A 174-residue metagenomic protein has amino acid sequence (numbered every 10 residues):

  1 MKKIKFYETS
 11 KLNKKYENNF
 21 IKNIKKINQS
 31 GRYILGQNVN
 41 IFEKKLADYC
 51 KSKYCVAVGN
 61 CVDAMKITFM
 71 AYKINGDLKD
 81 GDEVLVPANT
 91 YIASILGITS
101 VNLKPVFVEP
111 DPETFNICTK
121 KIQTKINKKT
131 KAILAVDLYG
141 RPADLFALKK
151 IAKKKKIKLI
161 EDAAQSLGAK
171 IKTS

Functional and structural regions predicted by a protein language model:
M1-R32, Q37: N-terminal "arm"/small-domain region of PLP-dependent enzymes with the aminotransferase-like
E8, I24, L46, A64 (+6 more regions): Generic structural signal for small/hydrophobic residues in well-ordered secondary structure, especially within
E8, Y54-A57, T99, V108 (+4 more regions): Structured catalytic cores of enzymes that bind and process phosphorylated ligands/cofactors
S10, K22, V39-K45, Y49-C55 (+3 more regions): PLP-dependent aminotransferase class I/II
R32, G36-E83, G97-V101, F107: Phosphate-binding glycine-rich loop
N89-I95: Conserved coil-to-alpha-helix start sites within the AMP-binding
K104-T114: Short beta-strand->loop structural element characteristic of the AMP-binding/adenylate-forming
E113-S174: Active-site phosphate-binding strand-loop segment of PLP-dependent enzymes
